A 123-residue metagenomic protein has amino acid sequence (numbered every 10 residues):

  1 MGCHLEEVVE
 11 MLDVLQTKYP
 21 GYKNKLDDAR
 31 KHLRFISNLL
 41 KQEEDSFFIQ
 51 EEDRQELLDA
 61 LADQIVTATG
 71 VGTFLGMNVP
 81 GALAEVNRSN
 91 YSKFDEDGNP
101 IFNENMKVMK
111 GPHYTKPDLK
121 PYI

Functional and structural regions predicted by a protein language model:
M1-L61, I65-I123: Flexible "arm" and connector segments at domain edges
